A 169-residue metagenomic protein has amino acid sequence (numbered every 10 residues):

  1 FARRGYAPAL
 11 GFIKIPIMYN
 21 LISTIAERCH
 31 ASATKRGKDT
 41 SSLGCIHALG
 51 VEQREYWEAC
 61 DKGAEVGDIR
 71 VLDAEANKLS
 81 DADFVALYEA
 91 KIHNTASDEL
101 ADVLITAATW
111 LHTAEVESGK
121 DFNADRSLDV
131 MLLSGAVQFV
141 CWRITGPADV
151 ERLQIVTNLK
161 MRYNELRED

Functional and structural regions predicted by a protein language model:
F1-I17: Short, Lys/Arg-enriched N-terminal segments with co-localized hydrophobic residues within the first ~10-30 amino acids
F12-D169: Flexible "arm" and connector segments at domain edges
